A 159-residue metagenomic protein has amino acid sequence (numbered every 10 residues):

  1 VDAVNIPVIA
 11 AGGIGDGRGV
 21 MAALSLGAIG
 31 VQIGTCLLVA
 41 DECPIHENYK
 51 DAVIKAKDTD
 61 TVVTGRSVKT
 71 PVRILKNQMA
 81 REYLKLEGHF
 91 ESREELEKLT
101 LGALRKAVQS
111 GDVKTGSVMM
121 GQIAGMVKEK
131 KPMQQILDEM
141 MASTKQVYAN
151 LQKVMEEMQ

Functional and structural regions predicted by a protein language model:
V1-I9, I14-Q159: Conserved active-site-proximal phosphate/metal-binding subdomains
